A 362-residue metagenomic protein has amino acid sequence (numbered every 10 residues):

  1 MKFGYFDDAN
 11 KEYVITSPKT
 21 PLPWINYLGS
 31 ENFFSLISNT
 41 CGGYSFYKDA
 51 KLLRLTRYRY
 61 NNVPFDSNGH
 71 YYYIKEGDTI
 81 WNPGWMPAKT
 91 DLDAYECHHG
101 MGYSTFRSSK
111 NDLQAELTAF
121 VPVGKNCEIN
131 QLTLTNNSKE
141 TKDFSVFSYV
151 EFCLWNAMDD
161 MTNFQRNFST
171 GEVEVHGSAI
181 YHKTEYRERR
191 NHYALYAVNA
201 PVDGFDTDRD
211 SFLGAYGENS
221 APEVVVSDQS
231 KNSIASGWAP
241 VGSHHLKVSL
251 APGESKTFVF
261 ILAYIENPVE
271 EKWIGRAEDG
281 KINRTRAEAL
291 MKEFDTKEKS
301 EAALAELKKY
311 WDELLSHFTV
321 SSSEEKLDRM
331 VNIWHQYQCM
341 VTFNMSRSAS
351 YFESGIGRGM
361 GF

Functional and structural regions predicted by a protein language model:
M1-F362: Anionic coordination/interaction segments
